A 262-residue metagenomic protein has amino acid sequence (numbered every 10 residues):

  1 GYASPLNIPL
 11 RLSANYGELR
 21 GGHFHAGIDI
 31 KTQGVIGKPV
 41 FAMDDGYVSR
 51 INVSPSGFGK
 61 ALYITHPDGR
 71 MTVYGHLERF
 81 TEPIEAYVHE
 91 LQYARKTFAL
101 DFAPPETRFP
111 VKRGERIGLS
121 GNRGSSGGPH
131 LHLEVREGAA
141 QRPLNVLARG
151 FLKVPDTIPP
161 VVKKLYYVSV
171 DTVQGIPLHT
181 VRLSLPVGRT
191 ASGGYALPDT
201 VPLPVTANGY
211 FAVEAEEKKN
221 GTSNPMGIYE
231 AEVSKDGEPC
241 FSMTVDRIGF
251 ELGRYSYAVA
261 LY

Functional and structural regions predicted by a protein language model:
G1-M71, E78-P83, T97-L100, P104-T107 (+4 more regions): Surface-exposed, glycine-biased beta-strand/turn segments
L77-R79, F241-G253: Solvent-exposed serine/threonine-rich low-complexity stretches and specific carbohydrate-binding patches
V88-A99: A solvent-exposed, charged loop/short amphipathic helix patch at secondary-structure junctions
V135-A140: Short, compositionally biased serine/threonine- and acidic-rich segments at solvent-exposed termini, linkers, or domain
P143-N145, E238-M243: Surface-exposed loop/edge segments in extracytoplasmic proteins
S169-D171, K235-E238: Short strand-turn-strand beta-turns centered on an Asx-Gly dipeptide
A215-E217, K235, T244-R247: Active-site proximal loops enriched in glycine and acidic residues that flank catalytic Cys/His/Asp and coordinate
L252-Y262: Extended, solvent-exposed segments with strong compositional bias
